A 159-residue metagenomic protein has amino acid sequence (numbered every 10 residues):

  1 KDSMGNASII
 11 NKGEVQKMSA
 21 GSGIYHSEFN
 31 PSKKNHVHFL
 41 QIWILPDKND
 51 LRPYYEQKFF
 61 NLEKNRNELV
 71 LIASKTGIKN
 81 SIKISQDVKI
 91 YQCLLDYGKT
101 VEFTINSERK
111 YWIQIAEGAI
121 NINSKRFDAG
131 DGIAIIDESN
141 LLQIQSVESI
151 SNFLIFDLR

Functional and structural regions predicted by a protein language model:
K1-R159: Jelly-roll (double-stranded beta-helix
